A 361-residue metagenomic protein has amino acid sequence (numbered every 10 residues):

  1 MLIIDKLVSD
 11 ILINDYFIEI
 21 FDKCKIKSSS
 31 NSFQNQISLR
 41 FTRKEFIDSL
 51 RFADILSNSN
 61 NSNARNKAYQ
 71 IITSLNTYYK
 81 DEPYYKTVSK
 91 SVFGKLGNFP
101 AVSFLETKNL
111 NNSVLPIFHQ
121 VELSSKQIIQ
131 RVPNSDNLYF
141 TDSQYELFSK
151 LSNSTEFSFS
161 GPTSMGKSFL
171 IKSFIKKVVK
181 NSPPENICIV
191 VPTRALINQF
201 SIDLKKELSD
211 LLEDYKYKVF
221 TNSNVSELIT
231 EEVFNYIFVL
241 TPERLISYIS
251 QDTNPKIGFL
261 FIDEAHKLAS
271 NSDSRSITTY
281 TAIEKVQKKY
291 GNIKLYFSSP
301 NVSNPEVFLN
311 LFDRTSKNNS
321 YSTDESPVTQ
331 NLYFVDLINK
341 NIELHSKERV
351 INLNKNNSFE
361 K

Functional and structural regions predicted by a protein language model:
M1-K361: N-terminal helicase ATP-binding lobe
